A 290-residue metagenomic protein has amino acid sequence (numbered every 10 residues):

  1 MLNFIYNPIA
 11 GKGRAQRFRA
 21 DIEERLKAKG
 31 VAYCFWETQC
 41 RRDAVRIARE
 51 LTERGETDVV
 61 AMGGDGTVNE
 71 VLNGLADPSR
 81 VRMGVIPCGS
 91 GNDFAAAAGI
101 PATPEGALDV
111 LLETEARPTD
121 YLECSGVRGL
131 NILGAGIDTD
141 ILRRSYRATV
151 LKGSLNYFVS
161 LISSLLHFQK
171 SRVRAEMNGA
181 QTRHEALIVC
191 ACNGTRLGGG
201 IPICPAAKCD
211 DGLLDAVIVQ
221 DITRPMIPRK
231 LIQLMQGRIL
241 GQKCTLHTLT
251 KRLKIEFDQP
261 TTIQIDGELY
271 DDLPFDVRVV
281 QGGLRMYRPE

Functional and structural regions predicted by a protein language model:
M1-V59, A180: ATP/NTP phosphate-donor binding region
N3, K29, D77-L187: Catalytic core of DAGKc-family lipid kinases
P8, G126, L133-T139, C192-T195 (+1 more regions): Glycine-rich beta-alpha junction loops
P8, M62-G64, C88: Glycine-rich beta-strand-to-loop/alpha-helix junction loops that act as flexible
A15, M177, R183, K208 (+1 more regions): ATP/nucleoside-binding phosphotransfer catalytic cores, i.e., glycine-rich phosphate-binding loops
G66-S79: Short Gly/Thr/Asp-enriched flexible loops that form oxyanion-binding sites at enzyme active sites
G134, C190-C204, L269: Glycine-rich phosphate/pyrophosphate-binding beta-alpha loops
T149-N156, P205-M226: Gly/Ser/Thr-rich active-site loops/lids in small-molecule metabolic enzymes that frequently grip phosphoryl groups
